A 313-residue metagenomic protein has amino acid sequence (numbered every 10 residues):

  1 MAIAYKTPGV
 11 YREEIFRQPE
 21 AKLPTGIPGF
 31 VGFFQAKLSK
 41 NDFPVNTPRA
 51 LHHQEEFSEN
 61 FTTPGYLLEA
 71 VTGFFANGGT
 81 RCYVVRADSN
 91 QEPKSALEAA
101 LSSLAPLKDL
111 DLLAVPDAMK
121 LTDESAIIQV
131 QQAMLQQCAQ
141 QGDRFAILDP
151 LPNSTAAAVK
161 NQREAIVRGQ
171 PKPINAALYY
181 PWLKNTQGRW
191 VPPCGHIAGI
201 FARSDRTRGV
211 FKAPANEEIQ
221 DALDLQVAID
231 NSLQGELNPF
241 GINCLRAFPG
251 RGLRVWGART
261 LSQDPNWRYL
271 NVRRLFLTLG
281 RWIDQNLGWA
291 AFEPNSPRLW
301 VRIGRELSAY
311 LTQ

Functional and structural regions predicted by a protein language model:
M1-D88, A99, A105-T122, A126-I127 (+1 more regions): Structured, hydrophobic secondary-structure cores that serve as assembly/anchoring elements
N90-E92: Short, flexible loop segments at the rims of nucleotide/cofactor-binding pockets, characterized by
K94-L97: Phosphate-interacting basic helix/loop segments used at nucleotide- and nucleic-acid interfaces
